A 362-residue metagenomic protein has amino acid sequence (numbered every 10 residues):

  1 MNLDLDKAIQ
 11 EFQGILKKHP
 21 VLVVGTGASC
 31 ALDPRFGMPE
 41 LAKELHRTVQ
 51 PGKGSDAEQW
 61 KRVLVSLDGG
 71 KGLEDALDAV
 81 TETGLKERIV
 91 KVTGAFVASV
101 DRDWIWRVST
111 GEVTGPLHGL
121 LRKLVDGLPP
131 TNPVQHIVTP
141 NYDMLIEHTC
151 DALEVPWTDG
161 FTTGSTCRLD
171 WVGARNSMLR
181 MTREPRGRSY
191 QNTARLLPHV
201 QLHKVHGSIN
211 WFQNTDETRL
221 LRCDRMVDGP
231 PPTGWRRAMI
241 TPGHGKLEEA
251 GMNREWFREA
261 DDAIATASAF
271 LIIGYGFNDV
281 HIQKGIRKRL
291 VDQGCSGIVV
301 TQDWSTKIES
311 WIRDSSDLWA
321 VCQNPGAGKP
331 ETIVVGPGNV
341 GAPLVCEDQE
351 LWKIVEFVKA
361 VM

Functional and structural regions predicted by a protein language model:
M1-A269, G276-N278, I286-M362: Conserved catalytic-core helix/loop/strand module for nucleotide-ribose chemistry
H281: Polyanion-binding interface signature
